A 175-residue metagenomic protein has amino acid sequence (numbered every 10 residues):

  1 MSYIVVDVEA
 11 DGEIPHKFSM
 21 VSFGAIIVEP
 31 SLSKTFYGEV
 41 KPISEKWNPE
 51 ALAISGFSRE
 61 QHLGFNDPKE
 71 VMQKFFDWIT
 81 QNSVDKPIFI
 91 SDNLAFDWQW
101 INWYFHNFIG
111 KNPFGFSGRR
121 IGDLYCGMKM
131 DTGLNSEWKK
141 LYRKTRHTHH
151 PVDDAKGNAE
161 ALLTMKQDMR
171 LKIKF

Functional and structural regions predicted by a protein language model:
M1, G38, L171-F175: Short intrinsically disordered terminal tails
S2-W98: Conserved non-catalytic scaffold segment of RNase H-like nuclease domains
V40-P42, K46-N48, L52-S55, R59-H62 (+1 more regions): Active-site-proximal helix-loop-helix substrate-binding element of RNase H-like nuclease domains
M72-F76, Y125, L162: A generic alpha-helix structural signal
I88-L94, Q99-W100, S136-F175: Acidic, Mg2+-coordinating catalytic module of metal-dependent nucleases/exonucleases that use a two-metal-ion mechanism
A95-F116: Substrate-recognition/cap helix-loop segment adjacent to the acidic, metal-dependent catalytic center of Asp-based
Y104-F108, G127, T164-D168: Active-site catalytic microenvironments for nucleophilic, acid-base chemistry
F108-N112, M130-E137, M169: Substrate-binding/catalytic groove segments of enzymes that remodel or degrade extracellular structural polymers
